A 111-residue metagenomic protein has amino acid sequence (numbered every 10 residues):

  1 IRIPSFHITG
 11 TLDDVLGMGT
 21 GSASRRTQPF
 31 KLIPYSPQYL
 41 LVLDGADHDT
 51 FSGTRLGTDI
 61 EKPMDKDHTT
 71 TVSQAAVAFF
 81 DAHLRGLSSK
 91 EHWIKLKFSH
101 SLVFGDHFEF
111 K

Functional and structural regions predicted by a protein language model:
I1-T70: Active-site-adjacent alpha-helix of alpha/beta-hydrolase-fold enzymes
S36, D44-D49, G53-K111: Alpha/beta-hydrolase-fold serine-hydrolase catalytic core, especially in secreted/extracellular enzymes
